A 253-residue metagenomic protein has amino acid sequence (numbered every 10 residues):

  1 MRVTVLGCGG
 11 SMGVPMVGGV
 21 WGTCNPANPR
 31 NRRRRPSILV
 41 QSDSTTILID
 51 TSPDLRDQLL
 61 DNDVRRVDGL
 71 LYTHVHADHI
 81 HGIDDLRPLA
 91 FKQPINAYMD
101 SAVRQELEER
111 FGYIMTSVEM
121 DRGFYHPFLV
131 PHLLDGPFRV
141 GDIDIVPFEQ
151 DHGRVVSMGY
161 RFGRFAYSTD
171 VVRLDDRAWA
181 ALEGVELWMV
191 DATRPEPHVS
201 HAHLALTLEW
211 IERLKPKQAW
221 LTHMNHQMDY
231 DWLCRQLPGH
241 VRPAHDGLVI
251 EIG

Functional and structural regions predicted by a protein language model:
M1-S168, C234-G253: Binuclear metal-dependent hydrolase catalytic cores
G9, S52, V172, T193 (+1 more regions): Anionic group-transfer/hydrolysis microenvironments
D151-S157, F162-D191: Active-site-proximal loop/helix segments of hydrolase catalytic cores
D175-G253: Binuclear metal-ion centers of metallo-dependent hydrolases, dominated by the metallo-beta-lactamase
